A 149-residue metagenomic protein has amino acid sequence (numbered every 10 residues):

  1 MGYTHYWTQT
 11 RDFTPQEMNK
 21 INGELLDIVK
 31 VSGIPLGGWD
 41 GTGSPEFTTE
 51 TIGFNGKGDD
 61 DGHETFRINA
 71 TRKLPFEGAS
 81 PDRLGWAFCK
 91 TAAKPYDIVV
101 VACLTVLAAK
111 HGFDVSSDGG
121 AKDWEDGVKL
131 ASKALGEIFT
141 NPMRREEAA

Functional and structural regions predicted by a protein language model:
M1-A149: Acidic (Asp/Glu-rich) sequence patches and key acidic residues that form negatively charged surfaces used
